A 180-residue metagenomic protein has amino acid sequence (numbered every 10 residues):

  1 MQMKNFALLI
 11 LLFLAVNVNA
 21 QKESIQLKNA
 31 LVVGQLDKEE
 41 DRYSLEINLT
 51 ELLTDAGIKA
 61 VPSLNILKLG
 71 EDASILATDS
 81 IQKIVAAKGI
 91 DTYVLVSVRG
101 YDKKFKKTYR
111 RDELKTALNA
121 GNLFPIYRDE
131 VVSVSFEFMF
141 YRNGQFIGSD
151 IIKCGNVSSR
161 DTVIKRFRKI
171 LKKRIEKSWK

Functional and structural regions predicted by a protein language model:
M1-E23: Bacterial Sec-dependent N-terminal signal peptides
N5-A7, T116, K177-K180: Intrinsically disordered, low-complexity segments enriched in glycine/proline and serine/threonine
I10, S97-G100, C154: Residues that line or immediately flank small-molecule/substrate-binding pockets and catalytic motifs
K22-L27, F105, G121-K180: C-terminal/domain-edge helix-coil "capping" segments
L27-L31, Q35-D102: N-terminal segment of the mature soluble domain
L49, D79-S80, D112-E113, K165-R168: Short, charged/polar low-complexity linear motifs in solvent-exposed/disordered segments
A73-A77, T108, E176: Short amphipathic alpha-helical patches
T78-R142: Surface-exposed short loop/turn segments
